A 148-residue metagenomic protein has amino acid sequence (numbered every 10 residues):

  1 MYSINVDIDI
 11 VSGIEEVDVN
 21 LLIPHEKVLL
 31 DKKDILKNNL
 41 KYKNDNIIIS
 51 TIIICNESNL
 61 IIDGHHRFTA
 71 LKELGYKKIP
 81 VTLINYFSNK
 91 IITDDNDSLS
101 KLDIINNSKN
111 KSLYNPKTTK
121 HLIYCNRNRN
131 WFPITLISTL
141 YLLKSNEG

Functional and structural regions predicted by a protein language model:
M1-E57, I62, F68-G148: Short, charged/polar connector segments at secondary-structure boundaries
